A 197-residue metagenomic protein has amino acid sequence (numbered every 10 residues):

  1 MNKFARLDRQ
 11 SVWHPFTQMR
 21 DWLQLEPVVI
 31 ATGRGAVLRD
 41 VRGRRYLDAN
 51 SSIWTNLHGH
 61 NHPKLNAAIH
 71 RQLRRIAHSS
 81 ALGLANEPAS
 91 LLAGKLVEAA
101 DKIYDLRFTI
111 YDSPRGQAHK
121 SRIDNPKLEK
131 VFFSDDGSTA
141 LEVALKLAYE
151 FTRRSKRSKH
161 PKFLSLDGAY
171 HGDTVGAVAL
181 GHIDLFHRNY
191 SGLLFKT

Functional and structural regions predicted by a protein language model:
M1-R34, R75: Active-site-adjacent loop/helix segments that line or gate small-molecule/cofactor pockets in enzymes
K3-F4, D8-R9, R74-I103: Cysteine/selenocysteine-centered motifs that mediate thiol-based redox chemistry or coordinate metal-sulfur cofactors
H14-T17, A49-P63: Glycine-rich phosphate/pyrophosphate-binding beta-alpha loops
V29-V37, T55-R71, L82-G94: A structural motif shared across PLP-dependent enzymes of the aminotransferase-like
R44-D48: Interdomain hinge/lid region at the active-site interface of Rossmann-like NAD(P)-dependent oxidoreductases
V97-Y104, R115, R122-T197: PLP-dependent aspartate aminotransferase-fold enzymes
